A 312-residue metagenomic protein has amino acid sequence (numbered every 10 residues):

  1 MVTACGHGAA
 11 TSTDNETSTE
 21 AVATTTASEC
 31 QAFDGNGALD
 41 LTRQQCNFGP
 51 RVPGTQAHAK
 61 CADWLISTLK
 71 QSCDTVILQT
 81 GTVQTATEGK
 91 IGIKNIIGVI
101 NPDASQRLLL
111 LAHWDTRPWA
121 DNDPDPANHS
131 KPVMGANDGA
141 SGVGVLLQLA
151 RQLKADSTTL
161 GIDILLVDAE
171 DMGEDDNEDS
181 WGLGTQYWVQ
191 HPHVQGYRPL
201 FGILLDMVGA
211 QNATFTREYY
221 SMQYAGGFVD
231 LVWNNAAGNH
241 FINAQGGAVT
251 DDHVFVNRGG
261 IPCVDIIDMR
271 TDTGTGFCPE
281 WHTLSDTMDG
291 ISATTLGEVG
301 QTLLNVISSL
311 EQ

Functional and structural regions predicted by a protein language model:
V2-A4: C-terminal motif of bacterial Sec signal peptides marking the signal peptidase cleavage site
T11-T13, T17-A62, S72, G274-G290: N-terminal capping segment at the start of a domain
C30, G35-L41, N47-F48, S72 (+5 more regions): Catalytic-core environment of secreted peptidases
A32, T80, F201, A210-Q312: Active-site-adjacent substrate-binding region of metalloamidase/peptidase-like peptide-processing proteins
G37-N47, K60, W64-Q71, S141-Q148 (+7 more regions): Extracytoplasmic/secreted proteins, especially bacterial periplasmic and envelope-associated proteins
Q44-D103: A non-catalytic alpha/beta surface segment that caps or lines the substrate-entry region of metallo-dependent hydrolase
V52-P53, T82-Q84, D103-A104, W114-P118 (+4 more regions): Solvent-exposed loop/turn segments at secondary-structure junctions within structured extracellular/periplasmic domains
S130-G227, Q245-A248: Acidic/histidine-rich catalytic neighborhood of metal-dependent amide-processing enzymes
